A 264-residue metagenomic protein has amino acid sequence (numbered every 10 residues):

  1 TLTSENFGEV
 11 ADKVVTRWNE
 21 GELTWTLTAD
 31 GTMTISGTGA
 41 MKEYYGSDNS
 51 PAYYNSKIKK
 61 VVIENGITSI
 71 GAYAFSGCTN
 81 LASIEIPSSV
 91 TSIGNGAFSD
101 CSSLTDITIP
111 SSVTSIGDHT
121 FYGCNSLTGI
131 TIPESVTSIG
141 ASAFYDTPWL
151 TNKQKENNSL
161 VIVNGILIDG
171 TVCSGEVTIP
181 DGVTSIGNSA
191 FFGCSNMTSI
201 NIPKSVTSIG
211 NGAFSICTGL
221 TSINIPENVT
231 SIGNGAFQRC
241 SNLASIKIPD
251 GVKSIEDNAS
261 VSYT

Functional and structural regions predicted by a protein language model:
T1, E5, G31-T38, S56-S69 (+9 more regions): Structural signature of tandem-repeat unit edges
T1-R17: Extracellular/surface-exposed low-complexity segments
V15-T28, E156-V163: Disulfide-bonded cysteine-rich modules in secreted/extracellular proteins, activating on the conserved Cys frameworks
M41-Y45: Short, solvent-exposed loop/turn elements at domain surfaces
G46-N49, N188: Leucine-rich repeat
A72-A74, G94-S99, G117-T120, A141-A143 (+4 more regions): Consensus positions within tandem repeat domains that build extended binding/scaffold surfaces
